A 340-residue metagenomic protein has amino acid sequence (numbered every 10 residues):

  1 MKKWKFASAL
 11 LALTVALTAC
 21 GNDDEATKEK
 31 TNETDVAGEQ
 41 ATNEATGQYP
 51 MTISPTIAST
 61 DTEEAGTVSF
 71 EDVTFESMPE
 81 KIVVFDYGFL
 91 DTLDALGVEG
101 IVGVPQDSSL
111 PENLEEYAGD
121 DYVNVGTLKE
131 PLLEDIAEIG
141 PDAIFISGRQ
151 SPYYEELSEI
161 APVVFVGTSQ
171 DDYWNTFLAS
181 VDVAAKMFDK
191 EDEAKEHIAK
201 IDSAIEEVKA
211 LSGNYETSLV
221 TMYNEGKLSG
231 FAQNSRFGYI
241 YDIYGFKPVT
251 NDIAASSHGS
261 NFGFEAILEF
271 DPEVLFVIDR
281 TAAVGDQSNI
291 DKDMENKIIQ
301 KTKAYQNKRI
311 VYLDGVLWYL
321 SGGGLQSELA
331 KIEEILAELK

Functional and structural regions predicted by a protein language model:
K2-A7, G21-G88, D192-L219, D286-N289 (+2 more regions): Bacterial Sec-exported substrate-binding components of ABC uptake systems
V15-A19: C-terminal motif of bacterial Sec signal peptides marking the signal peptidase cleavage site
S59, G66-S69, V125-L133, A255-F264: Short helix-initiation/N-cap motifs at beta->coil->alpha
K81, V274-K340: Structured C-terminal subdomain patch of bacterial secreted/periplasmic proteins
K81-L133: A short, structured surface patch at a secondary-structure boundary
S108-L110, A232-G259: Alpha-helical, coiled-coil/dimerization segments enriched in small aliphatic residues
I136, G140-I146, P162, I267 (+1 more regions): Proline-aspartate-enriched helix->loop->beta-strand connector
A161-E225, W318-K340: Extracytoplasmic substrate-binding proteins
